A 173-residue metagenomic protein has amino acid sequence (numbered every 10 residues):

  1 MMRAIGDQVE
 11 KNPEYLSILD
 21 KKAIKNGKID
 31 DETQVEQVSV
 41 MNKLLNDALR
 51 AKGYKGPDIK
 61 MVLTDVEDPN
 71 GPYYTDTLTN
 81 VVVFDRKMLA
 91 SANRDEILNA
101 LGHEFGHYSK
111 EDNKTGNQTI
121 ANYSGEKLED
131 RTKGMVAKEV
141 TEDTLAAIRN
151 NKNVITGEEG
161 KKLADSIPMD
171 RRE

Functional and structural regions predicted by a protein language model:
M1-I5, E104, R172-E173: Short intrinsically disordered, low-complexity coil segments enriched in acidic
M1-M61: A metal-dependent hydrolase signature that marks the N-terminal structural subdomain at the beginning of catalytic folds
K43, V82-V83, Q118: A generic alpha-helix surface/boundary motif
R50-V83: Catalytic zinc-binding patch centered on the HExxH motif and its immediate surroundings that defines zinc-dependent
V66-P69, M88-A90, G106-H107, T115: Solvent-exposed loop/turn segments at secondary-structure junctions within structured extracellular/periplasmic domains
F84-A100: Short pre-active-site segment immediately N-terminal to the catalytic Zn-binding motif
D95, D112-E173: Metalloprotease/metallohydrolase-associated module, dominated by Zn2+-dependent proteases
E96-D112: Active-site recognition of the HExxH zinc-binding catalytic motif
